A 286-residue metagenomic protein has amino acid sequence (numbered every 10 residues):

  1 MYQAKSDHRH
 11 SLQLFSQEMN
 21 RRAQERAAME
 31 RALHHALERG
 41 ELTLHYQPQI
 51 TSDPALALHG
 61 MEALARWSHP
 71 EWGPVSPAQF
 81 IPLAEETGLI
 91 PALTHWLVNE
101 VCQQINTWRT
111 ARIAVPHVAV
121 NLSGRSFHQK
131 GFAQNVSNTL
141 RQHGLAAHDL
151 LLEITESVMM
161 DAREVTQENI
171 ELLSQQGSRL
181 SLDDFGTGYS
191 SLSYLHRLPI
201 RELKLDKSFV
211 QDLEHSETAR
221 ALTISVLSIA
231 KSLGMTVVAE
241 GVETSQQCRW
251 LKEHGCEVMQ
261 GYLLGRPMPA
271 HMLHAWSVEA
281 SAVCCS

Functional and structural regions predicted by a protein language model:
Y2, S6, H35, N106-T110 (+2 more regions): Regular, well-ordered alpha-helical segments
Q3-H45, A84-G88, S126-A133, T166-Q167 (+1 more regions): C-di-GMP signaling machinery
R9, L42, L89, L145 (+2 more regions): Short glycine/serine/threonine/alanine-rich loop segments
L12, S16, R22, P48-E62 (+3 more regions): Catalytic core of bacterial c-di-GMP phosphodiesterases, primarily the EAL and HD-GYP domains, capturing alpha-helical
F15-E18, E25-L83, N121, L182 (+3 more regions): Active-site core of bacterial EAL-family cyclic-dinucleotide phosphodiesterase domains
P70, S123-K130, T139, D149-E164 (+1 more regions): EAL-family c-di-GMP phosphodiesterase catalytic domain
